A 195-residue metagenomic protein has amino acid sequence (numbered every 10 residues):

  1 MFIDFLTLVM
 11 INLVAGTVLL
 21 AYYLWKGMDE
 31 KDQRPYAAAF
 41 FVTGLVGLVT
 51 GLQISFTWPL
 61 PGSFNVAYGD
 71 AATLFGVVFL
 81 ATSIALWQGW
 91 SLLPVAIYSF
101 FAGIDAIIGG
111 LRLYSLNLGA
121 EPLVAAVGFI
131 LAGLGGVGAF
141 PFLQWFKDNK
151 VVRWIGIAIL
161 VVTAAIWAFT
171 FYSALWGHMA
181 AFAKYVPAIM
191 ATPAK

Functional and structural regions predicted by a protein language model:
M1-S55, S173-K195: N-terminal topogenic module of multi-pass integral membrane proteins
V14-V18, F41-L48, L52, T73-L80 (+3 more regions): Hydrophobic alpha-helical transmembrane segments of multipass integral membrane proteins
L20-E30, L80-G89, F140-K147: C-terminal ends of transmembrane helices
Y22-Y23, Y36, Y68, Y98 (+4 more regions): Sequence-level detector for tyrosine residue identity
D29-T43, Q88-D105, G119-V127, Q144-A165: Cytoplasm-facing juxtamembrane segments at the starts of transmembrane helices in multi-pass membrane proteins
P35-V66, L93, S99-F101, R112: N-terminal low-complexity, intrinsically disordered segments
G62-G135: Membrane-proximal helix-loop-helix units in multi-pass membrane proteins
L113-K195: Terminal transmembrane helical module of multi-pass membrane proteins
